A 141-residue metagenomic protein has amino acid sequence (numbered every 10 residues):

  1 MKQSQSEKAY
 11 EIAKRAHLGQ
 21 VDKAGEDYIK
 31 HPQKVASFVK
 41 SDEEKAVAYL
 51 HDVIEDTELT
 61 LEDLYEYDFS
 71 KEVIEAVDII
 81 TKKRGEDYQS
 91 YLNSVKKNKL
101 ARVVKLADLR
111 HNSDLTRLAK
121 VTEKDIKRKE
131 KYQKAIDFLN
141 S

Functional and structural regions predicted by a protein language model:
M1-S141: Active-site helical microenvironments for divalent-metal-assisted chemistry
